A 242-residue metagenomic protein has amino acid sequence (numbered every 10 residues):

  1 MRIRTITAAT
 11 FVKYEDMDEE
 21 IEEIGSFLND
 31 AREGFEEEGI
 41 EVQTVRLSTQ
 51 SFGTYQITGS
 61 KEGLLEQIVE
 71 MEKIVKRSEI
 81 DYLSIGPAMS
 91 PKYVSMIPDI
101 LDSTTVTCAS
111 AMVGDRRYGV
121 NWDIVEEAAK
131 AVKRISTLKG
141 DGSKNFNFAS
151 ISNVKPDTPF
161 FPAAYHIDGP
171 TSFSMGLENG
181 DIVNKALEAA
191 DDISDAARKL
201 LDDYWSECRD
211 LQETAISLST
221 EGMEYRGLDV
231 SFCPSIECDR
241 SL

Functional and structural regions predicted by a protein language model:
M1-E36, S152-A164: N-terminal basic/disordered segments at the start of proteins
R2-K13, I24-A31, R46-S51, V69 (+4 more regions): Core, soluble structural subunits of large cytosolic macromolecular machines
R2-Y14, E38-I57, V230, P234-R240: Extended catalytic cores of very large enzyme megasubunits
E20-V113, G119, V125-K130: An N-terminal, globular interaction/scaffold subdomain
Y82-G86, P91-R240: Conserved, well-structured core segments that form the ligand-binding/active-site neighborhood of functional domains
